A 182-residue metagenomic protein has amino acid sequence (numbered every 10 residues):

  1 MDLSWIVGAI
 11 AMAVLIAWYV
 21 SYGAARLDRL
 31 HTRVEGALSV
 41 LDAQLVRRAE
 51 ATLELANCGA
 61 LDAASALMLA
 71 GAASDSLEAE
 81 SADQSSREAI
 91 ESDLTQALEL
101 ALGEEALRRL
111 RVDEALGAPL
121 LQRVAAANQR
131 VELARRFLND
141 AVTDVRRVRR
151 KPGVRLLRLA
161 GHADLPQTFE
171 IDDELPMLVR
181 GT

Functional and structural regions predicted by a protein language model:
D2-T182: A helix-centric hydrophobic-segment signal that preferentially recognizes long, alpha-helical stretches used
